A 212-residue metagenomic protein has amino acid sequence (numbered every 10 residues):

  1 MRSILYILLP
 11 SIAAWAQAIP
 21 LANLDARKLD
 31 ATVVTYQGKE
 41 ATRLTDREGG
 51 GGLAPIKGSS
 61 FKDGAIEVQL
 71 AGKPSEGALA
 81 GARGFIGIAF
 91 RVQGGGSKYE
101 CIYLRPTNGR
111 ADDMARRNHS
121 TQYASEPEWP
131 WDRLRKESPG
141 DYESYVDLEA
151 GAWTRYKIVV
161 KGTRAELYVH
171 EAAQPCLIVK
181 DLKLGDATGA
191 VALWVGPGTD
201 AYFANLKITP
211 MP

Functional and structural regions predicted by a protein language model:
M1-I4: Positively charged n-region of N-terminal signal peptides that target proteins for export
Y6-Q17: Hydrophobic h-region of N-terminal signal peptides that target proteins for export in Gram-negative bacteria
Q17-P212: Extracellular glycan-recognition regions
